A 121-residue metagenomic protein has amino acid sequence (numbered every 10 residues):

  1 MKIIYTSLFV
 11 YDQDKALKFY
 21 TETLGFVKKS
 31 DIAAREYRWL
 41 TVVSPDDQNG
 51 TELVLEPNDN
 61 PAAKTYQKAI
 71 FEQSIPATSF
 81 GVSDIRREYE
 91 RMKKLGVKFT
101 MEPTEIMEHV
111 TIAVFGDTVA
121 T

Functional and structural regions predicted by a protein language model:
K2, S7-L8, R38-T41, F80 (+1 more regions): Vicinal oxygen chelate
S7-T51: Core segments of cupin and vicinal oxygen chelate
I32, L55-A62, M101, E105-I106: Acetyl-CoA-dependent GNAT
Y37-W39, P61-Q67, M101: A short, acidic/glycine-rich surface segment
P45-G50, D59-A62, I85-R86: Short, charged/polar surface micro-motifs in flexible loops or helix N-caps
E52-V54, V114: Conserved beta-strand in the GNAT
